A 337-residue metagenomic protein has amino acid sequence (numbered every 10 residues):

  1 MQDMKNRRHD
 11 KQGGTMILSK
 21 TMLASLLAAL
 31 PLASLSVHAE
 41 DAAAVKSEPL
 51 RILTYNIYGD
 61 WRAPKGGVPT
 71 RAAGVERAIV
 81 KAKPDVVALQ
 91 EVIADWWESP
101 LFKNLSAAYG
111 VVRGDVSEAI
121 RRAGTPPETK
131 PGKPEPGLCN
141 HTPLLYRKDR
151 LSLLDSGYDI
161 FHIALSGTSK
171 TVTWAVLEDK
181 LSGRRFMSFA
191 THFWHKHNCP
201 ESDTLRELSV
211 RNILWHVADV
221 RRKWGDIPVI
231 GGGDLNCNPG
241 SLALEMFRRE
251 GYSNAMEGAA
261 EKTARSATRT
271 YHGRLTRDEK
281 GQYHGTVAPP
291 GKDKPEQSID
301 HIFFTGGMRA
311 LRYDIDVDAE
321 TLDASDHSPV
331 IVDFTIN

Functional and structural regions predicted by a protein language model:
R7-S25: Bacterial N-terminal signal peptides that target proteins for export
L27, S36-N104, A119-G124, P134-N140 (+2 more regions): N-terminal, active-site-proximal structural segment of metallo-dependent hydrolase catalytic domains
E40-D41, R150, A218-V229, C237-N337: Metal-dependent phosphoester-hydrolase catalytic domains
L50-I57, V75-L101, L145, A175 (+5 more regions): Active-site beta-strand/loop signature of hydrolases that rely on acidic residues for catalysis
D60-P64, G157-L165, F193-R206: Surface-exposed cleft-lining segments at the edges of enzyme active sites
D60-R62, A94-W97, H195-N198, N236-L242 (+2 more regions): Active-site environment of divalent metal-dependent phosphoester hydrolases
G66-G67, E201-A218: Alpha-helical scaffold elements lining the catalytic groove of polysaccharide deacetylases
Q90-W194: Structured beta-strand-rich core segments of catalytic domains in phosphoester-bond hydrolases
